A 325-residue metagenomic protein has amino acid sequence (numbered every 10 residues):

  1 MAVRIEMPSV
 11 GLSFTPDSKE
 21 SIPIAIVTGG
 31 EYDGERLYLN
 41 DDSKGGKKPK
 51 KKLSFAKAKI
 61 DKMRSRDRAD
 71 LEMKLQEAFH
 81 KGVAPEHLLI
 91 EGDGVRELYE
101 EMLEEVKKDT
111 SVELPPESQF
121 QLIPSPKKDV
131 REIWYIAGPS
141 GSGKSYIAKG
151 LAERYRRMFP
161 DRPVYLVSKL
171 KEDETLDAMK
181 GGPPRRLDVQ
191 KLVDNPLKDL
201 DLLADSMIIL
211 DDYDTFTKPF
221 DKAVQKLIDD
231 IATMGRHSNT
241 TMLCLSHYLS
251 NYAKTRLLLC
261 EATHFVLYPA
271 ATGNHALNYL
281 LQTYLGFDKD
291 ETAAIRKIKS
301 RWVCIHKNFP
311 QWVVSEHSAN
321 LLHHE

Functional and structural regions predicted by a protein language model:
A2-S13, K180, Y248-Q311: Conserved ATP-driven motor cores of ASCE-family P-loop NTPases powering translocation/secretion/packaging/pilus
R4-L122: N-terminal pre-Walker A segment at the start of P-loop NTPase domains
Q121-R131: Phosphate-binding P-loop
E132-R154, K169-K171, R185-F287: Conserved P-loop NTPase motor cores
E153-P163: Post-Walker A helix-loop "phosphate-sensing" segment adjacent to the P-loop in P-loop NTPases
P163-K169: Conserved RecA-like ASCE P-loop NTPase motor core of nucleic-acid helicases/translocases
T175-V193, A319-L321: Active-site regions of enzymes building and remodeling cell-envelope glycoconjugates
Q311-E325: C-terminal helix/juxtamembrane-tail motif
